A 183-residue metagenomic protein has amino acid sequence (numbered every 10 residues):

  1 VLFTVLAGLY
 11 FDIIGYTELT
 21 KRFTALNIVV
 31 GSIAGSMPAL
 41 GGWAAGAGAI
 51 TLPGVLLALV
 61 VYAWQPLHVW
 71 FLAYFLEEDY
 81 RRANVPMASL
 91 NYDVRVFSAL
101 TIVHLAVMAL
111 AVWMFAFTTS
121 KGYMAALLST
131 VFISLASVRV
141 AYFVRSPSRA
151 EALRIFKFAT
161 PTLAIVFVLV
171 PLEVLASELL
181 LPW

Functional and structural regions predicted by a protein language model:
V1-F3, P38-V61, A111-A125, V170-W183: Helix-coil boundary and interhelical linker segments in multi-pass alpha-helical membrane proteins
V1-T24, A99-P161: Transmembrane helix-loop-helix
A7-G15, A34-P38, W64: Membrane-embedded alpha-helical core segments of multi-pass
I14-T24, L40-A47, L67-A73, V138-V144 (+1 more regions): Juxtamembrane membrane-interface segments at transmembrane alpha-helix termini
T20-G31, G46-G54, A73-A83, F143-L153: A cytosolic-side transmembrane-helix exit/cap motif
V29-G46, R95-F97, I155-V170: Small-residue-rich segments of transmembrane alpha-helices in multi-pass membrane proteins, especially helix faces
A63-T119: Solvent-exposed interhelical
P147-W183: Generic C-terminus detector
